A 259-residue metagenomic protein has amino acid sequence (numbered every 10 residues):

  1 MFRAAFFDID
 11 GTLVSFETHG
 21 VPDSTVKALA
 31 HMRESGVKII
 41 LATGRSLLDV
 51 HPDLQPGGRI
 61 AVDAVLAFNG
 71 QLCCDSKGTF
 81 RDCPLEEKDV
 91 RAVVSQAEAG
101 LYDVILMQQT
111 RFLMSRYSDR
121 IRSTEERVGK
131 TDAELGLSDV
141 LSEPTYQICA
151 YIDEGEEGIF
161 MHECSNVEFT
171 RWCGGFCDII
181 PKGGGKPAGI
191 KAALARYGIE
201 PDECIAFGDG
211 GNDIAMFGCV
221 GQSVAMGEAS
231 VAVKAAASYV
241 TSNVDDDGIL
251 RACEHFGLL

Functional and structural regions predicted by a protein language model:
M1-F7, A30, E34: Non-catalytic pre-domain segments flanking phosphatase-related domains
R3-T18: Asp-based phosphoryl-transfer active-site loop
D23-R120: Active-site phosphate-binding/coordination module
I40, L66, I205-F207, V224 (+1 more regions): Hydrophobic/aromatic beta-strand patches that form the interior of the parallel beta-sheet core in alpha/beta enzyme
D49-P52, I159, G189, A215-M216 (+2 more regions): Phosphate- and divalent-cation-binding pockets in alpha/beta enzyme and binding domains that engage nucleotide-derived
G58-A61, N69, E163-N166, C219-V220 (+1 more regions): Short, structured coil segments at secondary-structure junctions
Q96-F207, G211-C219, E228: Conserved acidic, metal-coordinating active-site core of Asp-based, Mg2+-dependent phosphoryl-transfer enzymes
C219, S223-L259: Asp-based, Mg2+/Mn2+-dependent phosphohydrolase catalytic module
